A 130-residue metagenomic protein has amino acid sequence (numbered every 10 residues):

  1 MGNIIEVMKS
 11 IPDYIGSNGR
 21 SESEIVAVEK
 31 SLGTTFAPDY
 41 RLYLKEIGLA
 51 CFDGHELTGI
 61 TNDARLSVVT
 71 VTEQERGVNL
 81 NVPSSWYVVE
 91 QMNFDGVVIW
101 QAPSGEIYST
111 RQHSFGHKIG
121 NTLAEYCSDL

Functional and structural regions predicted by a protein language model:
M1, Q112, G116-I119: Intrinsic-disorder-associated interaction segments
M1-Q101: A surface-exposed partner-binding patch
T61-A64, R111, L123, C127: Solvent-exposed, flexible loop/coil residues
N93, S104, H113: A broadly conserved detector of short glycine/acidic/proline-rich loop/turn motifs that flank catalytic sites and bind
W100-G105, A124: Surface-exposed flexible segments
I107-S109: Short, compact, well-ordered microdomains
G116-L130: Compact, glycine/acidic-enriched structural inserts
